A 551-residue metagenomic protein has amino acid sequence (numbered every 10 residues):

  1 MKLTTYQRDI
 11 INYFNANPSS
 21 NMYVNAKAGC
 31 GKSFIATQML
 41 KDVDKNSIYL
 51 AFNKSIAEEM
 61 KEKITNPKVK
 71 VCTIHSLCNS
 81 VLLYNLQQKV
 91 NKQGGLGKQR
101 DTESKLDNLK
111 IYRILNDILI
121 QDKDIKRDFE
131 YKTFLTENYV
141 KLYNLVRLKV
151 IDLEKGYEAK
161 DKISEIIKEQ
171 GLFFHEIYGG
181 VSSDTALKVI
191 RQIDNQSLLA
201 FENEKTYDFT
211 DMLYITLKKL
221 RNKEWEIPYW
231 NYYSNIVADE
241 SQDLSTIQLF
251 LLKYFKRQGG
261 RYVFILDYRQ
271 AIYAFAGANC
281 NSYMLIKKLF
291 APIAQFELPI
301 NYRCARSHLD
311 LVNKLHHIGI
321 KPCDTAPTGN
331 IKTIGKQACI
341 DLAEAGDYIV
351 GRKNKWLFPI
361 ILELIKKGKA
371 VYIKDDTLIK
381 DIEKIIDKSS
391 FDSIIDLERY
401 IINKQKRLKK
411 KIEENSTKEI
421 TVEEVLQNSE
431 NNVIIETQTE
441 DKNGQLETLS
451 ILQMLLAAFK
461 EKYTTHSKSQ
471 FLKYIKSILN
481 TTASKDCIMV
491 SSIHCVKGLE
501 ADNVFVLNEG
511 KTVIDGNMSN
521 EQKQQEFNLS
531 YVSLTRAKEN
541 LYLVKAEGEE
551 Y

Functional and structural regions predicted by a protein language model:
M1-K89, T535: P-loop NTPase Walker
K2-N12, S20-N25, I35, Q121-N235 (+3 more regions): Accessory N-terminal region flanking or inserted into the helicase ATPase core in nucleic-acid motor proteins
N25-C30, F34, F52-S55, N235 (+9 more regions): Conserved helicase motor core of SF1/SF2 NTP-dependent helicases
K45-N46, K68, R261, A294 (+3 more regions): Residues at the starts of beta-strands that form the adenosine-phosphate
K54-L142, K367-G368, Y372-K380: Conserved P-loop NTPase-based nucleic-acid remodeling module centered on helicase motor cores
V71-T73, D208-M212, T216, D486-H494: Conserved two-lobed SF2 helicase motor
N301-G444: Conserved helicase motor core of P-loop NTPases
S390-V544, G548-E550: Conserved helicase C-terminal RecA-like lobe
